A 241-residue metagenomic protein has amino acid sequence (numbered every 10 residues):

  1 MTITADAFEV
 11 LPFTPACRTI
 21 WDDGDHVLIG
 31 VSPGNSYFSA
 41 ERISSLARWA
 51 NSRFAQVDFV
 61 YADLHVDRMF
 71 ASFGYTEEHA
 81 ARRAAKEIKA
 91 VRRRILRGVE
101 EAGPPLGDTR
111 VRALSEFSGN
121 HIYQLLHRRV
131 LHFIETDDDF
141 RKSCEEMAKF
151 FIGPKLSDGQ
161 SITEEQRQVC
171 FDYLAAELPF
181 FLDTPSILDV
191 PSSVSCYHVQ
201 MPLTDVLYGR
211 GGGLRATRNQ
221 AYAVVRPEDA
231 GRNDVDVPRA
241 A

Functional and structural regions predicted by a protein language model:
M1-A241: Compositional signal for N-terminal targeting/processing segments
